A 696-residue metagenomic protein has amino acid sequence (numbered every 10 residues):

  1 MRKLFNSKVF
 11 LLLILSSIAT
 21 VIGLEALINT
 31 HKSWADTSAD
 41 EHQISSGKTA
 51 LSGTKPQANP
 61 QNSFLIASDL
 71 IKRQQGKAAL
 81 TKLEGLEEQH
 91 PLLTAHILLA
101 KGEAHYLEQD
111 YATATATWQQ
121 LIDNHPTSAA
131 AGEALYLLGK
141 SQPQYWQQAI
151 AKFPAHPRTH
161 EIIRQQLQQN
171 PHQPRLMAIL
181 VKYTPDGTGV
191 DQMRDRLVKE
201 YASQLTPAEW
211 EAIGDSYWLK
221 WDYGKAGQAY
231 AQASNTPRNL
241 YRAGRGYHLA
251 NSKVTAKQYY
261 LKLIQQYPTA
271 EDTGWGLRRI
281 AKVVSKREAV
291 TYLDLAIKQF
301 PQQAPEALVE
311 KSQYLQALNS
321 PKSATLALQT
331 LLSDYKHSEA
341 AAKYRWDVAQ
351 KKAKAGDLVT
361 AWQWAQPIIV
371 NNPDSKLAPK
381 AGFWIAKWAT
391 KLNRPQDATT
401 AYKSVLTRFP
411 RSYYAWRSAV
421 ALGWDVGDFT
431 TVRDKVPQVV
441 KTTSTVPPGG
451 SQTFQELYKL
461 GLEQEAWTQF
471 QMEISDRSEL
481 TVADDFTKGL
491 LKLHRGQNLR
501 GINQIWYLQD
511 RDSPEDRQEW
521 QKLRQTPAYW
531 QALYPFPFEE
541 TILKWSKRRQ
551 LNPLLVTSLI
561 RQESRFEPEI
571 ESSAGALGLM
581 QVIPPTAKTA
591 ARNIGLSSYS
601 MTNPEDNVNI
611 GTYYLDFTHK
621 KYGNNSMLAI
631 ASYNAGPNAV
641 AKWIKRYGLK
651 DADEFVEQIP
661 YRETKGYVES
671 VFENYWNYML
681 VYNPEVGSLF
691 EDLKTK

Functional and structural regions predicted by a protein language model:
G53-A58, L86-T94, L121-E133, A149-R175 (+9 more regions): Short solvent-exposed coil/turn linkers within tandem alpha-helical repeat scaffolds
Q74-Q75, Q109, W221, N251 (+6 more regions): Residue-level detector of the short coil/turn that links helix A to helix B within each tetratricopeptide repeat
R524-T557, R561-S564: Export/targeting segments at the very N-terminus of extracytoplasmic proteins
L551-P568, G611-T612, A629-A635, V671: Short, functionally critical alpha-helical segments immediately adjacent to catalytic or ligand/cofactor-binding
E567-E569, S573-G595, D606-F617, N638 (+1 more regions): Substrate-binding/active-site groove segments that recognize and process beta-1,4-linked N-acetyl-hexosamine
L579, A629-N683: Catalytic and substrate-binding regions of cell-wall glycan-acting enzymes that process beta-1,4-linked
